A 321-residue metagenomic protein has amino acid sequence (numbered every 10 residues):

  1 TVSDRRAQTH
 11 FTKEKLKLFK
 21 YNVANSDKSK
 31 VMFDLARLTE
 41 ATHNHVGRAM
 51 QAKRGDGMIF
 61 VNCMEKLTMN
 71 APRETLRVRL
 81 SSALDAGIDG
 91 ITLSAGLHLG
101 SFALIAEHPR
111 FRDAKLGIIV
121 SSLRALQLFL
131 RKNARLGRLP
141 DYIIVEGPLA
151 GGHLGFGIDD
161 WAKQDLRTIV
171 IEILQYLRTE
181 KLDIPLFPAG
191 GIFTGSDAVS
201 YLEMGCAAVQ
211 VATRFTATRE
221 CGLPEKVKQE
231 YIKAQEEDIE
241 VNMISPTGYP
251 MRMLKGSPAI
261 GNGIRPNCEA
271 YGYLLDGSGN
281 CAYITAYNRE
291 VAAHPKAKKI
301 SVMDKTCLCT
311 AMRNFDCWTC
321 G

Functional and structural regions predicted by a protein language model:
T1-E180: Active-site entrance/lid segments in N-terminal catalytic domains of soluble metabolic enzymes
A71, A189-G190: Residues that cap or flank secondary-structure elements
S101, P188-A189: Short, surface-exposed recognition loops or helix-turn segments adjacent to catalytic cores
A150-L166, V170, L174-F187, F193-G321: Conserved active-site-proximal phosphate/metal-binding subdomains
